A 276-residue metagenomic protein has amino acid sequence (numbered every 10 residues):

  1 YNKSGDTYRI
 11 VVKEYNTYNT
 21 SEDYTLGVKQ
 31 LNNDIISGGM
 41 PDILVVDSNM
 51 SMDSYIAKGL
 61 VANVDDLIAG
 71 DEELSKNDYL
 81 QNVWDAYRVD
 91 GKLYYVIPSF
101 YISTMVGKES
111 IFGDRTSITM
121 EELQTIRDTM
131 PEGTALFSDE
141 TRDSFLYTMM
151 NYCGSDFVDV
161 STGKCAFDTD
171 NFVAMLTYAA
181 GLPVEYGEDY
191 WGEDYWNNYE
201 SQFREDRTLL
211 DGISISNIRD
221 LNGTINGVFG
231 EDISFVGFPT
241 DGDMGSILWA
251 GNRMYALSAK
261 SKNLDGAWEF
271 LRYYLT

Functional and structural regions predicted by a protein language model:
Y1-S51: Conserved N-terminal structural module of periplasmic/extracytoplasmic solute-binding proteins
D42-V45, T208-S214: Paired acidic/hydrophobic, glycine-rich loop segments that form the ligand-binding mouth/hinge of periplasmic-binding
N49-T104, D232-P239, A256: Hinge/lid segment of periplasmic solute-binding proteins
M50-S54, S214-E231: A ligand-binding cleft/hinge motif common to bilobed small-molecule-binding domains
D65-D78, F137, S155-T177, G227 (+1 more regions): Short, solvent-exposed loop/beta-turn-alpha elements that line the ligand-binding surface or hinge of extracytoplasmic
K92-S103, E122-G181, E205-L210: Extracytoplasmic/periplasmic solute-binding protein
S161-N197, I233, F238: Glycine-centered hinge/linker elements that transmit conformational signals in sensory and ligand-binding systems
I225-T276: Extracytoplasmic/periplasmic substrate-recognition and gating elements
